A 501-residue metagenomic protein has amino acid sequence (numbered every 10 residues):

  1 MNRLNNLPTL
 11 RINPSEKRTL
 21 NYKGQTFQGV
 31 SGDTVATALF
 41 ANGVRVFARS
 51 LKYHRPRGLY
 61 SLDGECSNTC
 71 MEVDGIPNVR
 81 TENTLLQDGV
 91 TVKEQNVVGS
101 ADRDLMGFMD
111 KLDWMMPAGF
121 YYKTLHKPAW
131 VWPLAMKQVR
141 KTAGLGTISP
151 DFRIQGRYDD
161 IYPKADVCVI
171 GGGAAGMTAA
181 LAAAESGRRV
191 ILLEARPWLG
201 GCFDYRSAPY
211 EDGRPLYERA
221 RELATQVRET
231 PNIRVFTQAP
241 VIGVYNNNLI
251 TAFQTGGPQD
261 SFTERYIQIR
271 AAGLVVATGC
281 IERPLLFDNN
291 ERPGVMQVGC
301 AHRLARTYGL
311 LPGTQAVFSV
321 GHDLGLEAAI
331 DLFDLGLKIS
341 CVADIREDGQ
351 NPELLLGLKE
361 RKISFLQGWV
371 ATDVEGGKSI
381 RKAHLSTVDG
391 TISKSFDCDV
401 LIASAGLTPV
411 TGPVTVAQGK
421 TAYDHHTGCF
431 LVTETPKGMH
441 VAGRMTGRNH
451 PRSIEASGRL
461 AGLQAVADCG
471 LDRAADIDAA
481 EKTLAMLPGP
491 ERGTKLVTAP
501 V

Functional and structural regions predicted by a protein language model:
N2-V501: Residues forming the flavin
